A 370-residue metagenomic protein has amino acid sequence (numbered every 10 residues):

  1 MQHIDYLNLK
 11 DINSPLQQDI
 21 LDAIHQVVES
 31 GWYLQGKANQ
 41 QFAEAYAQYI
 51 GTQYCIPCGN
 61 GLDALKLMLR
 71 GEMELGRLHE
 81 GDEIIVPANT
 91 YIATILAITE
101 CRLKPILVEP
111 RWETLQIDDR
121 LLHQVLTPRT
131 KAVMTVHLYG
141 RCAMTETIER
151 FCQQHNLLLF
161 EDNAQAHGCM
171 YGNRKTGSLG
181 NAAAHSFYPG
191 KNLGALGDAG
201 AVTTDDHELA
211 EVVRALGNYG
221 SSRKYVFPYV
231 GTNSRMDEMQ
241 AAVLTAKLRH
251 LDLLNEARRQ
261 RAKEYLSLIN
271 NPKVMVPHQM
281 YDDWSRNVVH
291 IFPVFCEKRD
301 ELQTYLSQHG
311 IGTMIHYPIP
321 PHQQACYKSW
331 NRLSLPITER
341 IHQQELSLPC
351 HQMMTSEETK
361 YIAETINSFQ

Functional and structural regions predicted by a protein language model:
M1-W32, H309, P349: N-terminal "arm"/small-domain region of PLP-dependent enzymes with the aminotransferase-like
K10, D22, N39-E44, Y49-C55 (+6 more regions): PLP-dependent aminotransferase class I/II
W32, G36-E83, A97-C101, L107: Phosphate-binding glycine-rich loop
V86, L107, L159-E161, T204 (+1 more regions): Hydrophobic residues in well-ordered beta-strands that form the structural core
N89-I95: Conserved coil-to-alpha-helix start sites within the AMP-binding
C101, Q154-H155, H309: Helix C-cap/helix->beta junction micro-motif
K104-T114, M314: Short beta-strand->loop structural element characteristic of the AMP-binding/adenylate-forming
E113-A195, A201-T203, S347: Active-site phosphate-binding strand-loop segment of PLP-dependent enzymes
